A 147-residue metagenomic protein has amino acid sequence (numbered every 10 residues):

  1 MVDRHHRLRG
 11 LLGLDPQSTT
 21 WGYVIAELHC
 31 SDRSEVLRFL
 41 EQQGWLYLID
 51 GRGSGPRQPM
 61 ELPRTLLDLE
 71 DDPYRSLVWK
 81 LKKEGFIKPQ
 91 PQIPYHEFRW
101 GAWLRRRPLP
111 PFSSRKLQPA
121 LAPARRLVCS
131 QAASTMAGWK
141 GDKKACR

Functional and structural regions predicted by a protein language model:
M1-D3: Short hydrophobic beta-strand that contains or immediately precedes a catalytic carboxylate
H6, L12-R147: Surface-exposed, charge/polar-rich loops and edge strands
